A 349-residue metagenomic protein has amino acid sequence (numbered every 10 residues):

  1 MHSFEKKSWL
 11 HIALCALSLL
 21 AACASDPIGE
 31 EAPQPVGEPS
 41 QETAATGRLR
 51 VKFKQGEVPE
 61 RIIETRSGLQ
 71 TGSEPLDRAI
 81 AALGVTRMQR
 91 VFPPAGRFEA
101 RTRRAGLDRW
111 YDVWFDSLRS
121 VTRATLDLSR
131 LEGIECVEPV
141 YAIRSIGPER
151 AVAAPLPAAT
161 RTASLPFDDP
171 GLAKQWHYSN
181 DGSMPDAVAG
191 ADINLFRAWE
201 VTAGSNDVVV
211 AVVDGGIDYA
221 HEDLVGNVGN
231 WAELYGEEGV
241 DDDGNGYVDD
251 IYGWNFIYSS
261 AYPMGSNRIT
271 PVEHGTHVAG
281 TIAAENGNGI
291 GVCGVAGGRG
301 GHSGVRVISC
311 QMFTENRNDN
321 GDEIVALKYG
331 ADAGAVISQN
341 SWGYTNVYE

Functional and structural regions predicted by a protein language model:
H2-A13: Bacterial N-terminal signal peptides that target proteins for export
H11-A21: Bacterial N-terminal signal peptides
L20-Q41: Bacterial Sec-dependent N-terminal signal peptides
L49-K52, Q89-R90, Y111-W114, C136-P139 (+8 more regions): Structural recognition of the beta-strand scaffold that forms the well-ordered cores of secreted hydrolase catalytic
K54-P59, L118-S120, I143-R144, G215-Y219 (+2 more regions): Acidic glycine-/aspartate-rich tracts in secreted/extracellular proteins
R97-D112, L126-V209, I217-D223, N227-V228 (+1 more regions): Protease zymogen maturation seam
E200-N206, G215, D223, S259 (+4 more regions): Substrate-binding/access-modulating region of protease and related hydrolase catalytic domains
V212, Y219-A220, N227-E273: Extracellular calcium-associated, cysteine-rich motifs in secreted modular proteins
